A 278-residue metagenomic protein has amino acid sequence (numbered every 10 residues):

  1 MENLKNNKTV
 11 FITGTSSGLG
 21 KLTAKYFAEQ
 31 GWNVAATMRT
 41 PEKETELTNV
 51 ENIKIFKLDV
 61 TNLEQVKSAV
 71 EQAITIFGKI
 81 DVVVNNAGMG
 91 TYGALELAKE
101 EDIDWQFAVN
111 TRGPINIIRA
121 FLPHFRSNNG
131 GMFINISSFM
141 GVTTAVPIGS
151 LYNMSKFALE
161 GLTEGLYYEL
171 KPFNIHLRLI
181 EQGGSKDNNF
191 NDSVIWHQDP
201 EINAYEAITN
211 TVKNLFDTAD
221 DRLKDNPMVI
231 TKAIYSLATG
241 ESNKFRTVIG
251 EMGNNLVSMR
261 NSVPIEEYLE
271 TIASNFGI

Functional and structural regions predicted by a protein language model:
S16-G18: Conserved glycine-rich cofactor-binding loop
L58-S68, E100: The beta1-alpha1 cofactor-binding region of Rossmann-like NAD(H)/NADP(H)-dependent oxidoreductases
Q72-N85, T91: A glycine-rich helix->loop->beta "capping" turn within Rossmann-like NAD(P)(H)-dependent oxidoreductase domains
A94-L95, D102-W105: Substrate-binding pocket helix/loop in short-chain dehydrogenase/reductase
I118, S155: Active-site helix of classical SDR
S138: Residue(s) in the substrate-gating loop at a strand-loop-helix junction that position the organic substrate next
F173-T218: C-terminal beta-strand-loop-alpha-helix "lid" module of Rossmann-like NAD(P)-dependent dehydrogenases
